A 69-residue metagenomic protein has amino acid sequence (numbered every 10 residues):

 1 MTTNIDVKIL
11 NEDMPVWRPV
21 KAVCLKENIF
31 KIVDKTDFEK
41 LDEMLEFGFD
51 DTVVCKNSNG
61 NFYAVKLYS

Functional and structural regions predicted by a protein language model:
M1-S69: Mixed-charge, low-complexity intrinsically disordered regions
